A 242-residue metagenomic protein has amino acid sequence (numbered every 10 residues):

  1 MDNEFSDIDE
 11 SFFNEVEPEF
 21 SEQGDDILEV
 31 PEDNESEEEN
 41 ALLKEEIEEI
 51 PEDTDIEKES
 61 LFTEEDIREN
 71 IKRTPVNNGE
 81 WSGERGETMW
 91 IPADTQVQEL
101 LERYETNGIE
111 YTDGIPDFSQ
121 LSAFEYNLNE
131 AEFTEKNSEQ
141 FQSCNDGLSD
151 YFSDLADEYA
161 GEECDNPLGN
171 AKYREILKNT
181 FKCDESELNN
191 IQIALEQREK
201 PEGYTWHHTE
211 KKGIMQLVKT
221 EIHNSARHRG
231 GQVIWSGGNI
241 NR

Functional and structural regions predicted by a protein language model:
D2-T205, E210-R242: Nuclease and nuclease-like effector domains acting on nucleic acids or nucleotide cofactors
